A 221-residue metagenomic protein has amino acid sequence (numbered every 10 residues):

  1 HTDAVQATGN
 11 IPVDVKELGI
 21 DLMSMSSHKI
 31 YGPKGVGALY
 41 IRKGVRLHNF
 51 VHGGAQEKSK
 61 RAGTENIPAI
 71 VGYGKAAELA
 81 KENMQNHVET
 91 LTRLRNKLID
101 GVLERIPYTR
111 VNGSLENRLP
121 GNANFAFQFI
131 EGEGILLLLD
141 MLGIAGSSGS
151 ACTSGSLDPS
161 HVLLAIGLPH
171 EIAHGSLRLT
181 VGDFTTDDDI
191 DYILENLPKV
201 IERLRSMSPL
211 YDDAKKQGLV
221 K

Functional and structural regions predicted by a protein language model:
H1-K221: Pyridoxal 5′-phosphate
